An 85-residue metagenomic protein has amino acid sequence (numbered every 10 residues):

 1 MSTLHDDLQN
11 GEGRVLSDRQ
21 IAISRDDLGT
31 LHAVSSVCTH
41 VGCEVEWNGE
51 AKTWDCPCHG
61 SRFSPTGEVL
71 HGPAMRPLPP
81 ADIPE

Functional and structural regions predicted by a protein language model:
M1-A51, E68-H71, R76-E85: N-terminal pre-ligand scaffold of iron-sulfur
C38, C56-C58: Short cysteine clusters
